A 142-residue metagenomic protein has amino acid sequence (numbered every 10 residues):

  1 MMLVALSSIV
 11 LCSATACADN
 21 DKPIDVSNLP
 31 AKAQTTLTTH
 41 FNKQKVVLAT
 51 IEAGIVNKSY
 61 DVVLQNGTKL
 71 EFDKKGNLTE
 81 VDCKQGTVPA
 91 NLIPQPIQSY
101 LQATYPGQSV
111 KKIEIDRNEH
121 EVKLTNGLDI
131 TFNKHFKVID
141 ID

Functional and structural regions predicted by a protein language model:
M1-K22, L37: Bacterial Sec-dependent N-terminal signal peptides
D19-D142: Interaction-mediating elements
